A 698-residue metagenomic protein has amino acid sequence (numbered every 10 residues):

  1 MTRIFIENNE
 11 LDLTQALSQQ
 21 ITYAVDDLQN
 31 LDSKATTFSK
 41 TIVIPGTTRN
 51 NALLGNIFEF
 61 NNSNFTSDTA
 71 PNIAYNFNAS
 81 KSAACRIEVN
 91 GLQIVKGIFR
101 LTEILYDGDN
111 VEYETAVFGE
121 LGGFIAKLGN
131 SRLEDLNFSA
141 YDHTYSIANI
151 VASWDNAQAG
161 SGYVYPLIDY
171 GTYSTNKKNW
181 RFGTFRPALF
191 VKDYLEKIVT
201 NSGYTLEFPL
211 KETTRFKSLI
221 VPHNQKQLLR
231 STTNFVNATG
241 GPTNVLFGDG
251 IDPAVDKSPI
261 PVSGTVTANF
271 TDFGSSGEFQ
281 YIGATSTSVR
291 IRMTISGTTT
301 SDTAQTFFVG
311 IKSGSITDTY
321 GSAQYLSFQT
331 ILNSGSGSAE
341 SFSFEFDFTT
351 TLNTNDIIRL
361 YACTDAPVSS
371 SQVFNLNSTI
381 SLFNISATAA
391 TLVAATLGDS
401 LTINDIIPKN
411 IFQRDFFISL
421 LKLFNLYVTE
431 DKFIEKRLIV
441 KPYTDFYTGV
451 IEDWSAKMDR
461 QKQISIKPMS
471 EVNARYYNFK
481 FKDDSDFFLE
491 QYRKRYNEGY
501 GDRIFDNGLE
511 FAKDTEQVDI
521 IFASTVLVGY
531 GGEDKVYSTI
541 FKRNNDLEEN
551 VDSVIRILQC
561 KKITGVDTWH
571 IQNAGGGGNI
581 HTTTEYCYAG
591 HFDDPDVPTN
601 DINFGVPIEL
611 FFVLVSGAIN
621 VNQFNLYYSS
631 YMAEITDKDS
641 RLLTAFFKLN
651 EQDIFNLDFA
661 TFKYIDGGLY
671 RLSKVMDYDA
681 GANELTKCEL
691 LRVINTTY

Functional and structural regions predicted by a protein language model:
M1-P242, L246-K257, D272, N375-D399 (+10 more regions): Polar, S/T/G-rich
N76-I87, Q652-I665: Short coil-to-beta transition motif at edge beta-strands of beta-rich domains
V95-E103, G668-D679: Short beta-strand-centered aromatic/proline hotspots
S231-V309, S313, T317-T330, S369-L392: Terminal (often C-terminal
T287-T299, F342-F346, T354-A366: Extracellular beta-strand-rich recognition modules
Y320-F348: Extracellular carbohydrate recognition and processing domains and analogous Trp-centered ligand-binding platforms
D639-L649: Short, structured beta-strand/loop micro-motifs enriched in basic residues and often containing a Trp
F659-K663, E684-E689: Core subunits and conserved enzymes of cellular information-processing and envelope-translocation systems across
